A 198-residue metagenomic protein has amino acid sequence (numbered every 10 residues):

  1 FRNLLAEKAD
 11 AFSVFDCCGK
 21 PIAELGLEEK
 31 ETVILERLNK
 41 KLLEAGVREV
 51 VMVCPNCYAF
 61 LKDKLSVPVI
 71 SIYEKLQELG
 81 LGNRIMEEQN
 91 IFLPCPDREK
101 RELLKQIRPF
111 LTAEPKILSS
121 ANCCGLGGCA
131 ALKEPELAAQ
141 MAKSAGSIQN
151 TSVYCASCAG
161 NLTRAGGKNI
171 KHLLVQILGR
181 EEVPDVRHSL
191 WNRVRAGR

Functional and structural regions predicted by a protein language model:
F1-R198: Iron-sulfur cluster-binding electron-transfer modules in prokaryotic oxidoreductases
